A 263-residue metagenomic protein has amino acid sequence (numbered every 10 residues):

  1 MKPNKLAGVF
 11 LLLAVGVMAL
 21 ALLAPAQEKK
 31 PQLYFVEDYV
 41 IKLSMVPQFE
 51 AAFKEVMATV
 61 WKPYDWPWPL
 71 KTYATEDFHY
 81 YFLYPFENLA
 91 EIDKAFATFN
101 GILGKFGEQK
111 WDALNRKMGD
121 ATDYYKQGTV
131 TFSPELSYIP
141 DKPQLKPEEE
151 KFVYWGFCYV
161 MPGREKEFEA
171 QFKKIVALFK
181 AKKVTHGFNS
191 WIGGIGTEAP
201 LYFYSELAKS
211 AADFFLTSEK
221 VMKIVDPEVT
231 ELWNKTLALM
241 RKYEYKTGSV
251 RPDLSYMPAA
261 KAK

Functional and structural regions predicted by a protein language model:
M1-L12: Bacterial N-terminal signal peptides that target proteins for export
F10-A21: Bacterial N-terminal signal peptides
P25-T230, N234-K263: Short S/T/G/P-rich N-terminal loop/turn motif that feeds into the first structured element of a domain
